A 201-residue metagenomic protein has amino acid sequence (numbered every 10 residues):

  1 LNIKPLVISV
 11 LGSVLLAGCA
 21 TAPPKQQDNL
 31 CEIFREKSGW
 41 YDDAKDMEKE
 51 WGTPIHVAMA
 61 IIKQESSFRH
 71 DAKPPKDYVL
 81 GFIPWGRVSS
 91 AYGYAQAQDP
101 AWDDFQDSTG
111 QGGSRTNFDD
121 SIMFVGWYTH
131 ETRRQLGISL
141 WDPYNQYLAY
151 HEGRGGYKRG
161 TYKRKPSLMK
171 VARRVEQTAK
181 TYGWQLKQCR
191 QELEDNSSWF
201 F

Functional and structural regions predicted by a protein language model:
L1-V7: Bacterial N-terminal signal peptides that target proteins for export
A17-G18: C-terminal motif of bacterial Sec signal peptides marking the signal peptidase cleavage site
T21-F200: Catalytic glycan-binding domains that act on GlcNAc-containing polysaccharides
